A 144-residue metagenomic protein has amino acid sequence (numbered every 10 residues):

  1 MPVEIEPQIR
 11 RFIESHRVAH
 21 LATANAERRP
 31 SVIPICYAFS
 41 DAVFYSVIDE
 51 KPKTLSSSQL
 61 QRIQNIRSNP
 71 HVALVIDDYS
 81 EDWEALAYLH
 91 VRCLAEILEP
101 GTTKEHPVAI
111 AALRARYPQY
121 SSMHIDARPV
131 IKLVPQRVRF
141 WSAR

Functional and structural regions predicted by a protein language model:
M1-F39: An N-terminal domain-cap segment
E4, S57, A73, Y79-R144: Charged, gly/pro-rich active-site loop segments
A19-L21, S46-V47, L74, F140: Short hydrophobic/aromatic-rich beta-strand segments that constitute the beta-sheet cores of beta-sandwich/beta-barrel
T23-E27, I76-E81: Short acidic, glycine-rich loop/turn motifs
P34, D41, P135-R137: Residue-level signal for tight coil/turn positions that link beta-strands
S40-Y79: A short mixed-secondary-structure module that forms the rim of ligand-binding clefts
